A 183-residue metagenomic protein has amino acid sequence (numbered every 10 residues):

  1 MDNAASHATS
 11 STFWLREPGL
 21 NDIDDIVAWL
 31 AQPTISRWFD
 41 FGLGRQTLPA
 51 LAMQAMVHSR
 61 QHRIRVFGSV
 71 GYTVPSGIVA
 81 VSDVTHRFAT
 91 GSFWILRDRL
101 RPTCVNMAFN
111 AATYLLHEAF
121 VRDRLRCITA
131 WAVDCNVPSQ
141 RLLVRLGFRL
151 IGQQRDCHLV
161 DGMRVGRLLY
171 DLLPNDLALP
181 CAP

Functional and structural regions predicted by a protein language model:
M1-I23, A28-L30, G68-P183: Acyl-donor (CoA/ACP) binding surface of acyl/acetyltransferases
P33-T34, S59, D123: A general structural signal marking secondary-structure boundaries and capping sites
T34-Q54: Conserved GNAT-fold acetyl-CoA-binding loop/helix
Q54-G68, G77: A short helix-loop-beta-strand connector motif used in the catalytic cores of GNAT acetyltransferases and, in some
